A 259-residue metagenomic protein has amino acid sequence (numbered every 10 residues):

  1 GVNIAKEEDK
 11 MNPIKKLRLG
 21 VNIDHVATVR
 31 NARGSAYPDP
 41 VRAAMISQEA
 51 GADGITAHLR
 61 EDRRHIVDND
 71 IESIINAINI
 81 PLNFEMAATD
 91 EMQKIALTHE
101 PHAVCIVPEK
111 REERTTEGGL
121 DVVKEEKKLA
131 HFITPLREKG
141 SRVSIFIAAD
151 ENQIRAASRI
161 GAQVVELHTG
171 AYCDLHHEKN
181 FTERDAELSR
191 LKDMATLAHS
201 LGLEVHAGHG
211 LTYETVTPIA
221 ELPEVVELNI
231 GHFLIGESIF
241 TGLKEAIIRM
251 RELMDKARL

Functional and structural regions predicted by a protein language model:
E7-F84, T89-P101, A186: Conserved N-terminal beta1-alpha1 strand-loop-helix module at the mouth
L17-I23, I55-A57, L82-M86, V104-I106 (+4 more regions): Hydrophobic faces of well-ordered beta-strands that scaffold small-molecule active sites in alpha/beta enzyme cores
G51-D53, A77-I80, T98-V104, E138 (+2 more regions): Glycine-enriched alpha-helix->loop->beta-strand junction motifs that scaffold or abut catalytic
R64-D90, K124-S144, E183-A207, M250-M254 (+1 more regions): Alpha-helix-loop-beta-strand connector modules within alpha/beta enzyme cores
D90-H99, D150-I160, A207, L211-V225: Catalytic cores of alpha/beta
C105-E113, V164-H177, E224-L243: Glycine-rich phosphate-binding active-site loops on the catalytic face of alpha/beta enzymes
G118, E178-R184, G236-R258: C-terminal helical cap(s) of enzyme catalytic domains, especially alpha/beta-barrels
S144-L197, L201: Histidine/lysine/aspartate-rich catalytic loop segments that bind and position anionic ligands
